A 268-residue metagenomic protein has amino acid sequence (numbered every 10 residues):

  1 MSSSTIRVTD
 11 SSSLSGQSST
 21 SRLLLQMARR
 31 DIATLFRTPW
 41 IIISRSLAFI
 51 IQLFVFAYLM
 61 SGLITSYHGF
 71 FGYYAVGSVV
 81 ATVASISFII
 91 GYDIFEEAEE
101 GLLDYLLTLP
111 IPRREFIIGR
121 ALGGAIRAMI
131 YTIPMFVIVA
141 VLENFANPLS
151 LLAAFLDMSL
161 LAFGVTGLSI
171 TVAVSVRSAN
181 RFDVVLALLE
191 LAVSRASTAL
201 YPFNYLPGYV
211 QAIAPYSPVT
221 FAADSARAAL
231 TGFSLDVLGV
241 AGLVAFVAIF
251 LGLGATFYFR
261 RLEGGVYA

Functional and structural regions predicted by a protein language model:
S2, S19-M27, A199-A241: Short hydrophobic, aromatic-rich alpha-helical segments embedded in or entering the lipid bilayer of multi-pass
S2-S18: Short, contiguous pre-domain boundary segments
G16-S19, R30-E100, T132, N144-A154 (+3 more regions): Transmembrane helix-boundary elements of multi-pass transport/secretion proteins, especially ABC-type permease modules
M60, A173-Y216, T220: Transmembrane helix segments
S61-G62, Y105, L109, A140 (+8 more regions): Transmembrane helix-loop junction
D93-A125: Helix-loop-helix units of permease transmembrane domains in multi-pass membrane transporters, especially ABC
R113-L186, F233-A255: Alpha-helical transmembrane segments and their short interhelical loops
